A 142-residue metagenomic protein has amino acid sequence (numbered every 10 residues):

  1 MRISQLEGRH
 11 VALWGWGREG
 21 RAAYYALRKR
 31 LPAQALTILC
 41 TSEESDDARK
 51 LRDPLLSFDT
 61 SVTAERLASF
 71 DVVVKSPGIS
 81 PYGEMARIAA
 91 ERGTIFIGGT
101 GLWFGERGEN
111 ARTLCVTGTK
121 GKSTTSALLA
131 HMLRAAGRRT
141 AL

Functional and structural regions predicted by a protein language model:
M1-G8, T63-A64, W103-G105: A short, basic/flexible loop-to-alpha-helix module at the beginning of a structural domain
H10, A33-T37, R139: Residues at the starts of beta-strands that form the adenosine-phosphate
H10, D71-V72: Structural motif
H10-Y25: Glycine-rich adenosine-cofactor-binding loop
R28, E65-A68, P77-L142: Phosphate-binding loop of NTP-binding sites
A33-R49: NAD(P)-binding Rossmann-fold cofactor-contacting core
D46-L55, E84-A89: Short, aromatic/basic amphipathic alpha-helical patches
S57-S69: Short acidic low-complexity segments
